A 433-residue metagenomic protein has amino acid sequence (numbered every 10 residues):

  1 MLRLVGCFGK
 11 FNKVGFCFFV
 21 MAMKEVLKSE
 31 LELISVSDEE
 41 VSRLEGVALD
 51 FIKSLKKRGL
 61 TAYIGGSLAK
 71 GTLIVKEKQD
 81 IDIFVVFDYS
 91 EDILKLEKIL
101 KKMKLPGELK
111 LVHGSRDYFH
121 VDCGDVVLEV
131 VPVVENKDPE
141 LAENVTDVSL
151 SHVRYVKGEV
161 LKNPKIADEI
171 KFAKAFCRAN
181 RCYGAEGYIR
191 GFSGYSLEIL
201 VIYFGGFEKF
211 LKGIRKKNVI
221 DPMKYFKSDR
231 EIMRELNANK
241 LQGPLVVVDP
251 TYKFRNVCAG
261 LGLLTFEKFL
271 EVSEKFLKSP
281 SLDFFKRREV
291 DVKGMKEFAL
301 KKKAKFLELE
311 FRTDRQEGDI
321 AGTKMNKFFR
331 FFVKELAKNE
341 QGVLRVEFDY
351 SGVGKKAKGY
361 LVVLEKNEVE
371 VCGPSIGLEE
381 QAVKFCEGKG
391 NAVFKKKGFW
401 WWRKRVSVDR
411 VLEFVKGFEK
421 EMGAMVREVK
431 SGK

Functional and structural regions predicted by a protein language model:
G15-K76, D92-L94, F119, V133-P139 (+8 more regions): N-terminal regions immediately upstream of nucleotidyltransferase
S90-E97, K209-K212, V369-V371: Short, conserved charged micro-motifs
E97-L141, L336, L344-A357: Conserved catalytic core of two-metal-ion nucleotidyltransferases
V126-N180, G205: Internal, well-ordered alpha/beta segment that forms a basic, Gly-enriched binding/recognition surface
K165-F348: Conserved nucleotidyltransferase catalytic core and NTase-mimicking acidic/glycine-rich helix/loop elements in nucleic
E347-K433: Extended, charged low-complexity segments that frequently continue into or abut oligomerization scaffolds
